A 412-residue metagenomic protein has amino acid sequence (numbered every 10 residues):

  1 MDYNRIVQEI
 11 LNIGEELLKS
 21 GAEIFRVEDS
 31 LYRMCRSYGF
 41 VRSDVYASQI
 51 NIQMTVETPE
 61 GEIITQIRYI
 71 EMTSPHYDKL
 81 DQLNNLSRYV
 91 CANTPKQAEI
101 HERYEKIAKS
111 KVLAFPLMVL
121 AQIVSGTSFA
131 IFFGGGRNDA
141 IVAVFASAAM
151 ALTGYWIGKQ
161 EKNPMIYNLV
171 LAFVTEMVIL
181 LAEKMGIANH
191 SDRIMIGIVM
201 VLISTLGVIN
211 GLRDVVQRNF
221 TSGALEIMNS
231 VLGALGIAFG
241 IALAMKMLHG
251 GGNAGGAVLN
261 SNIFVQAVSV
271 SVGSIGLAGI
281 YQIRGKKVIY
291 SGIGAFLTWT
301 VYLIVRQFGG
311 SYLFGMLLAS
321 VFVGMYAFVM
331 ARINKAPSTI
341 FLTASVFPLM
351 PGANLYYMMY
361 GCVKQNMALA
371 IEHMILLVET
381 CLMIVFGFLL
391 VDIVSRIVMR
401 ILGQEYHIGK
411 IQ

Functional and structural regions predicted by a protein language model:
M1-E99: Soluble N-terminal domains of membrane-associated systems
E57-P75, Q82-N93, V112-V119, N138-S147 (+4 more regions): Hydrophobic alpha-helical transmembrane segments
L86-E102, P116-T127, I141-G154, I209 (+4 more regions): Hydrophobic, membrane-facing alpha-helical anchors
H101-K111: Juxtamembrane "pre-transmembrane" interface segments
K111-G207, G285, Y290: Core alpha-helical transmembrane segments of integral membrane proteins
Y155-N168, A257-N260, V305-S311, G403-Q404: Membrane interface segments of multi-pass transport proteins and intramembrane proteases
K184-L303, Q307-Y326, K335-R396: Generic detector of multi-pass transmembrane helix bundles and their immediately adjacent loops in polytopic membrane
R400-Q412: Short, highly charged, low-complexity non-transmembrane loops/tails of multi-pass membrane proteins
